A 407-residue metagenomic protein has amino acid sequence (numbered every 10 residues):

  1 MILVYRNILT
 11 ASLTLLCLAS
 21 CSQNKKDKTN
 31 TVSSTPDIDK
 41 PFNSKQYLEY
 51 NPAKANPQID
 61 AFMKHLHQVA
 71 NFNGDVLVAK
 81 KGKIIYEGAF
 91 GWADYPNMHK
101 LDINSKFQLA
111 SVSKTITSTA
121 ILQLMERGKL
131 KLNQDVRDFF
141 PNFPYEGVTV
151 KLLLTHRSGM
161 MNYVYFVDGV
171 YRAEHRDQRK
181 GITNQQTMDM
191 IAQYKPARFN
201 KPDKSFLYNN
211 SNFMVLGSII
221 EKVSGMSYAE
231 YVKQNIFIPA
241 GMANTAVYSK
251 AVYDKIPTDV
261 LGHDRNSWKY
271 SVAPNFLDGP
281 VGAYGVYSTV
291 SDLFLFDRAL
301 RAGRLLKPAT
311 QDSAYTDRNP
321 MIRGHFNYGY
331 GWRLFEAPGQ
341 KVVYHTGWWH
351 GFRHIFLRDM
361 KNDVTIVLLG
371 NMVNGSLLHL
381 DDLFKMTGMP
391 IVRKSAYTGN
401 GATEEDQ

Functional and structural regions predicted by a protein language model:
L18-S20: C-terminal motif of bacterial Sec signal peptides marking the signal peptidase cleavage site
S22-N24: Bacterial signal peptide processing site
D39-N43, W92-N209, L377: Active-site-proximal loop and beta-strand segments within enzyme catalytic domains
L48-F107, K129-K131: Short, conserved catalytic-motif segment at the N-terminal edge
V76-K83, Q108-K131, D135, L153 (+3 more regions): Alpha-helical scaffold elements that line and support the substrate/ligand-binding pocket of soluble hydrolases
V148-W348: Short, surface-exposed loop or secondary-structure junction motifs that flank catalytic or metal-binding residues
P338, N374-Q407: Short, gly/Ser/Thr-rich active-site loops of penicillin-recognizing serine hydrolases
I355-M372: Short, well-ordered beta-strand elements
